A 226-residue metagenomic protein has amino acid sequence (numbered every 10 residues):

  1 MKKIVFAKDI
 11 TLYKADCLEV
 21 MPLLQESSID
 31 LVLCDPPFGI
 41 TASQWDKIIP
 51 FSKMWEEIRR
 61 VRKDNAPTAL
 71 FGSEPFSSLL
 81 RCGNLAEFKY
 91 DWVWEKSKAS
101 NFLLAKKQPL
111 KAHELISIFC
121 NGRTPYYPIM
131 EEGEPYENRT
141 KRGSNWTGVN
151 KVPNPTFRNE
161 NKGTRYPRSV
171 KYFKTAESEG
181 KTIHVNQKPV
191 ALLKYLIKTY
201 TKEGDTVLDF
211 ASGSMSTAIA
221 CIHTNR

Functional and structural regions predicted by a protein language model:
K2-R226: Core catalytic lobe of class I
